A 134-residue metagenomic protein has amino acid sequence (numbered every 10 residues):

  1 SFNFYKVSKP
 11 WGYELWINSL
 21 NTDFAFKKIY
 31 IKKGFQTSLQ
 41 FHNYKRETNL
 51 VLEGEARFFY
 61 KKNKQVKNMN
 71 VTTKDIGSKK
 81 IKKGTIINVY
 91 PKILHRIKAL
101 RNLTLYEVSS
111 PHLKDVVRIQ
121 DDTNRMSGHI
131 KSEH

Functional and structural regions predicted by a protein language model:
S1-N3, V7, L94-H134: Double-stranded beta-helix
F2-R46: A short glycine-rich, His/Asp/Glu-containing loop-to-beta-strand
F35, Y44-K45, E55, I93 (+2 more regions): A generic "binding-loop/recognition-motif" signal
S38-L39, N49, F58-F59, I87-V89 (+2 more regions): Short beta-strand His + acidic residue motifs that chelate non-heme Fe in jelly-roll/DSBH and cupin folds
N43-V66: Glycine- and acidic-residue-biased ligand/ion/polar-headgroup-sensing regions
N49-V51, M69-V71, V116-I119: A short, polar/proline- and glycine-enriched secondary-structure boundary/capping micro-motif
K62-L94: Short acidic-glycine-tyrosine-enriched beta hairpin
